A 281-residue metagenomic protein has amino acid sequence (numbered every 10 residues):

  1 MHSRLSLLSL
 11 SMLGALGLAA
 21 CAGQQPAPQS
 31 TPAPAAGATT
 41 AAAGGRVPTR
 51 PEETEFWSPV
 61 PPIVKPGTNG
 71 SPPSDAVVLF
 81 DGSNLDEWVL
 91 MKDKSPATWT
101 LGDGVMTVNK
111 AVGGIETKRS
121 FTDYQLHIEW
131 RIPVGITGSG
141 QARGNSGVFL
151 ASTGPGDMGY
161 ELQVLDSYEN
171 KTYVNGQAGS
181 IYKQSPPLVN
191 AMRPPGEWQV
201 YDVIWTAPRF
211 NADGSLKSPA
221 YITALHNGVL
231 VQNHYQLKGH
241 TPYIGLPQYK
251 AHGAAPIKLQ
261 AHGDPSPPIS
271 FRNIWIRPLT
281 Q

Functional and structural regions predicted by a protein language model:
M1-L10: Bacterial N-terminal signal peptides that target proteins for export
S9-A19: Bacterial N-terminal signal peptides
C21-Q281: Carbohydrate-interacting regions of secretory-pathway proteins
